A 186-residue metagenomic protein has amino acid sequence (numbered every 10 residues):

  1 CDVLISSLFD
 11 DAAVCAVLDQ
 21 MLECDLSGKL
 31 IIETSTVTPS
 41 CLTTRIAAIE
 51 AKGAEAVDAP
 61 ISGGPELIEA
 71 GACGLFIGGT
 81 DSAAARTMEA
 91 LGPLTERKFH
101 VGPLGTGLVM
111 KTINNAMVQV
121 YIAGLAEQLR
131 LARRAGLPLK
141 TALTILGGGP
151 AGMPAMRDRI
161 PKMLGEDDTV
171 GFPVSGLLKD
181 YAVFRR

Functional and structural regions predicted by a protein language model:
C1-A56: Rossmann-fold NAD(P) dinucleotide-binding segment
C1-L4, V14, I32, P60 (+4 more regions): Buried hydrophobic positions in well-ordered alpha/beta secondary-structure cores of metabolic enzymes
V3, F9, A13, L30 (+7 more regions): Amphipathic alpha-helical hairpins
A13, C41, A83, G124 (+1 more regions): Short phosphate-engaging motifs
K29, A70-G74, I160: Short, solvent-exposed beta-strand edge segments and adjacent coil->beta transition regions
T36-Q119: Rossmann-fold dinucleotide-binding core
T106-R186: Helical "substrate-binding/catalytic lid" subdomain of Rossmann-like NAD(P)-dependent dehydrogenases/reductases
